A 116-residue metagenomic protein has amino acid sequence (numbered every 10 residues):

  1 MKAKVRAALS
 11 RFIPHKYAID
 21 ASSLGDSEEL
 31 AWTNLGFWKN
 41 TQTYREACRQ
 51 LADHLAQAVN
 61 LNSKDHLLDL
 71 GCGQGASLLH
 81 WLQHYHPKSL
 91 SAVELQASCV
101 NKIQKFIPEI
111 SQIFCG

Functional and structural regions predicted by a protein language model:
M1-A8, L55, H66-H80: Short, charged N-terminal helix-start/capping segments
M1-F37: N-terminal, positively charged/glycine-rich alpha-helical extensions of SAM-dependent methyltransferases
Y17-S22, T41-Y44, H66: Short acidic/polar alpha-helix capping motifs at helix-coil junctions
S23-E29, R49-Q50, G71-G75: Short hydrophobic/aromatic-rich motifs at helix boundaries and adjacent loops
D26, L30, L61, P87-K88 (+1 more regions): Short, well-ordered coil loops that connect the C-terminus of an alpha-helix to the N-terminus of a beta-strand
W32-R49: Class I SAM-dependent methyltransferase Rossmann-like catalytic core, especially the SAM/SAH-binding loop
E46-S63: Conserved alpha-helix/loop element of class I SAM-dependent methyltransferases that forms part of the SAM/SAH-binding
L68-D69, Q74-G116: Class I SAM-dependent methyltransferase SAM/SAH-binding core
